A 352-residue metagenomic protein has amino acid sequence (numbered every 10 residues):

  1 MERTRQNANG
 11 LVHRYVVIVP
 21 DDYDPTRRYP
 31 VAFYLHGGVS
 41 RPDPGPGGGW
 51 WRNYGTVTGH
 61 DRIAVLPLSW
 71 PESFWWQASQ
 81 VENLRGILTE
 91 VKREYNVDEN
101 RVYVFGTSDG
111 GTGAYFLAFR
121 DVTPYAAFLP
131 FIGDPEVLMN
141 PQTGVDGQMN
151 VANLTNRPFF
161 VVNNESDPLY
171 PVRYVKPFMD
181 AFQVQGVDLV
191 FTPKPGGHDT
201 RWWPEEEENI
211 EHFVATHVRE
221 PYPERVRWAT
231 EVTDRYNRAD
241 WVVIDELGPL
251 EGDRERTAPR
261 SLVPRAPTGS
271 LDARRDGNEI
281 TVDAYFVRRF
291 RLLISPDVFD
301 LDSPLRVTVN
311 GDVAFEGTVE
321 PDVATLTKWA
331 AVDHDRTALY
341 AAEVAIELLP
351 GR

Functional and structural regions predicted by a protein language model:
M1-P25: N-terminal cap/lid segment of alpha/beta-hydrolase-fold proteins
N7-R14, V184-L189, K194-R352: Alpha/beta-hydrolase-fold serine-hydrolase catalytic core, especially in secreted/extracellular enzymes
D21-R27, F74-D109, F119-Y125: Gly/Ser-rich "nucleophile elbow"/oxyanion-hole loop immediately N-terminal to the catalytic nucleophile in hydrolases
Y29-E94: Active-site machinery of serine-nucleophile hydrolases
P30, L35-G37, I132, N163 (+1 more regions): The conserved beta1-alpha1 loop
P46-G48, P171-A181, G269, L292-P296: Short alpha-helix in the alpha/beta-hydrolase fold that links the catalytic acid
N100-N153: Primarily recognizes the serine-hydrolase "nucleophile elbow" in alpha/beta-hydrolase and SGNH/GDSL folds
G133-A215: The feature captures the conserved acid-bearing segment of alpha/beta-hydrolase catalytic domains
